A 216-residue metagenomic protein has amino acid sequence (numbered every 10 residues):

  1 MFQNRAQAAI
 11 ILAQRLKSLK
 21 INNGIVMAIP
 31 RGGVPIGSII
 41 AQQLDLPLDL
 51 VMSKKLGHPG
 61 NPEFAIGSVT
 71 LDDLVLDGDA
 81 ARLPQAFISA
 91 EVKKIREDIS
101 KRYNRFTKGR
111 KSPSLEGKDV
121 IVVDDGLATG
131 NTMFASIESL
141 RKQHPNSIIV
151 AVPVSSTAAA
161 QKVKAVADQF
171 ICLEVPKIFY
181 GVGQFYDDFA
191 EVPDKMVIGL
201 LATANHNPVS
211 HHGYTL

Functional and structural regions predicted by a protein language model:
M1-L216: PRPP-associated nucleotide enzymes
